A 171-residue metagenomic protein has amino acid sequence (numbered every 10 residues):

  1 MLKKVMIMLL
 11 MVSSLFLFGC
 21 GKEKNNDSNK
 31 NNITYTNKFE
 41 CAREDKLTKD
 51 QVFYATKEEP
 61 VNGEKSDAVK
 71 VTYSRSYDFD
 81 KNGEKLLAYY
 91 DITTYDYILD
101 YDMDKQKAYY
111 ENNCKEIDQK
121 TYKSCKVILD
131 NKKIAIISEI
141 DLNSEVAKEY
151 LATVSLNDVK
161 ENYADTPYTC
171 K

Functional and structural regions predicted by a protein language model:
M1-V5: Positively charged n-region of N-terminal signal peptides that target proteins for export
V12-S13: Repetitive helical segments and hydrophobic/amphipathic motifs
F16-G19: C-terminal motif of bacterial Sec signal peptides marking the signal peptidase cleavage site
G21-E23: Bacterial signal peptide processing site
N25-N29: Ser/Thr/Pro/Gly-rich low-complexity linker/stalk segments immediately outside membranes or between
N31-K171: Subset-of-secretome marker
